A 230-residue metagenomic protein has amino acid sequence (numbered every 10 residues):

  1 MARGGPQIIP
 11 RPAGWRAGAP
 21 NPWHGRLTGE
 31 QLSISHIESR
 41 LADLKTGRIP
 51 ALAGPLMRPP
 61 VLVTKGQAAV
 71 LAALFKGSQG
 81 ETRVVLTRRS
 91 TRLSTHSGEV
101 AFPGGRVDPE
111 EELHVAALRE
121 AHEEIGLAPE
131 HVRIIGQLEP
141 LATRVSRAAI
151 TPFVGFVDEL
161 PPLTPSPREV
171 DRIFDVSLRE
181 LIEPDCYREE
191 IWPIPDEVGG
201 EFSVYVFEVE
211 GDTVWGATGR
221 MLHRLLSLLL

Functional and structural regions predicted by a protein language model:
M1-A101, G105-E123, L127-P161, R179 (+1 more regions): N-terminal leader/linker segments that precede catalytic domains of diphosphate-processing enzymes
P165-E208: NUDIX/MutT-family hydrolases
